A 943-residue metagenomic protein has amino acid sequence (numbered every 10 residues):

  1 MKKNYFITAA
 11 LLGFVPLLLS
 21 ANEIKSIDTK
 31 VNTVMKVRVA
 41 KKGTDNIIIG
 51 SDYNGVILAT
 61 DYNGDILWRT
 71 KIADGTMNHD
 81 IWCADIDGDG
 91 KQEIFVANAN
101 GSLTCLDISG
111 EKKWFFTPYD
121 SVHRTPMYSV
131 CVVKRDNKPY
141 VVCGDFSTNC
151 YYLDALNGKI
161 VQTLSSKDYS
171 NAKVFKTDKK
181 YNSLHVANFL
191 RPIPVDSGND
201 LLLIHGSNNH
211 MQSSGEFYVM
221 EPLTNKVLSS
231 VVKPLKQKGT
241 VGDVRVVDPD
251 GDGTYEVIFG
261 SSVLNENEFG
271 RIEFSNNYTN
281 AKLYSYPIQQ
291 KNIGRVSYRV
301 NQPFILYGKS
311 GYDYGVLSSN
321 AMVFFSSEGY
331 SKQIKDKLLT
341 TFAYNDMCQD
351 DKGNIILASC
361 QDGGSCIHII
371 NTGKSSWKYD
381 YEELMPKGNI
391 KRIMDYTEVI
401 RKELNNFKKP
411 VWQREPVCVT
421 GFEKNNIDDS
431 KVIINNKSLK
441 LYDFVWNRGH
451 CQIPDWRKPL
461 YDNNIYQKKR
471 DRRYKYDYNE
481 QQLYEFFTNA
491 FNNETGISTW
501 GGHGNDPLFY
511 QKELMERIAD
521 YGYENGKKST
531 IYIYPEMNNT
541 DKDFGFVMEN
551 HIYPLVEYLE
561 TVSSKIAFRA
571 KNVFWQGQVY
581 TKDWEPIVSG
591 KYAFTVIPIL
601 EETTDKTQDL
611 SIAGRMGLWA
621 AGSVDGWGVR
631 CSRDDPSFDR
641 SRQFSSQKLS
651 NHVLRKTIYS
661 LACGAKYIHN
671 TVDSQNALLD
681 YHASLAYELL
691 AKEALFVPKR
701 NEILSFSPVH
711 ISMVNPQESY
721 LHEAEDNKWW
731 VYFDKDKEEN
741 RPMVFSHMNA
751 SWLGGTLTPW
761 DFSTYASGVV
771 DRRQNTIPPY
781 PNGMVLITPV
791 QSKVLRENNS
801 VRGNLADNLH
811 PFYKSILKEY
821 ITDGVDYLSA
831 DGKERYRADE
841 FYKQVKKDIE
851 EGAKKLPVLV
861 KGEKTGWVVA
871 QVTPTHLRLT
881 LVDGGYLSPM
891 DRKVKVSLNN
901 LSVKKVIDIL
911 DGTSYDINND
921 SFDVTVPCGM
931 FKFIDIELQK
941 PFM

Functional and structural regions predicted by a protein language model:
M1-T8: Bacterial N-terminal signal peptides that target proteins for export
T8-P16: Bacterial N-terminal signal peptides
A21-D395, V399, N405-C418, I434-N479 (+9 more regions): Beta-propeller-forming repeat regions
K41, G88, D120-S121, C143-F146 (+5 more regions): Glycan-processing catalytic domains of CAZymes
S705-N715, E850-P889: Surface beta-strand/loop "capping" patches
D726-K728, G884-S902: Surface-exposed beta-strand/loop patches in extracellular or lumenal glycoproteins
E739-M743, H747, K895-G912: Solvent-exposed beta-hairpin/edge-strand motifs
V785-I787, N918-M943: C-terminal beta-strand-rich structural cap/linker in extracellular carbohydrate-active enzymes
